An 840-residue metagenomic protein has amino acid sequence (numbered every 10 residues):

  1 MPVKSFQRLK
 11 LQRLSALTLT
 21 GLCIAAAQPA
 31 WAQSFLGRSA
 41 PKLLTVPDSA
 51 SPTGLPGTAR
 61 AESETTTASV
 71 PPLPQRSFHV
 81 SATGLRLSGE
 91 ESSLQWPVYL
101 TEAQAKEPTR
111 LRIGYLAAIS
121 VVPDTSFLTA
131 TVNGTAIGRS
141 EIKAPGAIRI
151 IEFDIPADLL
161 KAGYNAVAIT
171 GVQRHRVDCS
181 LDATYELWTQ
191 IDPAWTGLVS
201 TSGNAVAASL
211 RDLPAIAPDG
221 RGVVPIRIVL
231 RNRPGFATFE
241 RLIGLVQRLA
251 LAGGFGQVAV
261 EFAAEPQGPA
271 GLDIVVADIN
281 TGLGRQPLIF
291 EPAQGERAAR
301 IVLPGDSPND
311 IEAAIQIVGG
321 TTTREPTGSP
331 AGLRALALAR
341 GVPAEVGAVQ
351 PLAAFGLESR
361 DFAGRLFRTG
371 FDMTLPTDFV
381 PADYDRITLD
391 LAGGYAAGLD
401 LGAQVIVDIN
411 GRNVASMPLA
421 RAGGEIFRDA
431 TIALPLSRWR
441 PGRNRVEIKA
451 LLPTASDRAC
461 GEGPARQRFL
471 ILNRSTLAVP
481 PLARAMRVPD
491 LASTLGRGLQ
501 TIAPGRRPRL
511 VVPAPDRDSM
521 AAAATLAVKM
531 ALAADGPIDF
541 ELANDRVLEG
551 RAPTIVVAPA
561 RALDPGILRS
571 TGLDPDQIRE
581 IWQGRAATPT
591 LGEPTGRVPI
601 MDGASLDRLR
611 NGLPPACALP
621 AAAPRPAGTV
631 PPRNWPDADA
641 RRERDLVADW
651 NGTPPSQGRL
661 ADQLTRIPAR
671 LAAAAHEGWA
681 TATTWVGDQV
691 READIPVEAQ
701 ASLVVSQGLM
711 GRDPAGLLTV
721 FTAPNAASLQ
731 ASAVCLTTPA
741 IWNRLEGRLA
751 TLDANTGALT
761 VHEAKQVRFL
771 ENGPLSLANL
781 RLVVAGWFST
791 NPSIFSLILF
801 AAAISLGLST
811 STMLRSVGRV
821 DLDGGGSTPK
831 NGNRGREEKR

Functional and structural regions predicted by a protein language model:
M1-K10: N-terminal secretory signal peptides that target proteins for export/translocation
S15-A26: Bacterial N-terminal signal peptides
A26-A32: Sec/Tat signal peptide C-region and signal peptidase I cleavage site
Q33-V70, R76-G89, E102-G114, S120-R365 (+6 more regions): Long, folded non-catalytic interaction modules
L87-A103, A363-A382: Short beta-strands within extracellular/lumenal beta-sheet-rich domains
I113-I119, T377, L391-A396: Short amphipathic, basic-aromatic surface patches that mediate peripheral association with negatively charged
L797-R819: Alpha-helical transmembrane segments
V817-R840: Cytoplasmic C-terminal tails of single-pass
